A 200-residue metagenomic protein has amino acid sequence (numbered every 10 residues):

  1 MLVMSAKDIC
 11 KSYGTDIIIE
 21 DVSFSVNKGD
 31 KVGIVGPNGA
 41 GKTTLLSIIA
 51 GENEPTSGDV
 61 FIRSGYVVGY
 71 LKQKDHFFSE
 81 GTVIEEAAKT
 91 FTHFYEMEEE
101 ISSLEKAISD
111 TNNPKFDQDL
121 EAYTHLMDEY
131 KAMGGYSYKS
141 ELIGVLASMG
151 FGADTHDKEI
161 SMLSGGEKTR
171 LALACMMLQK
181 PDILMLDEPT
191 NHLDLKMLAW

Functional and structural regions predicted by a protein language model:
M1-W200: ABC ATP-binding cassette signature C-motif
